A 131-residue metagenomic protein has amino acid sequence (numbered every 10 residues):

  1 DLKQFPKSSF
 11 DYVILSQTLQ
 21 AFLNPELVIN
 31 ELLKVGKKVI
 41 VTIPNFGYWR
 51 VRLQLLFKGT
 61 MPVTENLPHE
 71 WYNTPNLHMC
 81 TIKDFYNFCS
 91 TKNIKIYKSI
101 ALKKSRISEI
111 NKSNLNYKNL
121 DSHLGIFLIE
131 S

Functional and structural regions predicted by a protein language model:
D1, F10-Q17, I100, S105: Generic detector of solvent-exposed, compositionally biased contiguous segments
D1-K7, L23: Short conserved loop adjoining the S-adenosyl-L-methionine
Q4, Q17-Q20, Q54: Residue-identity detector for glutamine
P6-S8, L120-D121: Flexible, charged surface loops at secondary-structure boundaries
S8-S9, V35: Alpha-helix C-terminal capping/helix-to-coil transition sites in glycosyltransferase folds
D11-N24, I43: A short SAM/SAH-binding and catalytic strip from SAM-dependent methyltransferases
L27-E31, K38-E130: S-adenosyl-L-methionine-dependent methyltransferase catalytic module, highlighting the catalytic core
